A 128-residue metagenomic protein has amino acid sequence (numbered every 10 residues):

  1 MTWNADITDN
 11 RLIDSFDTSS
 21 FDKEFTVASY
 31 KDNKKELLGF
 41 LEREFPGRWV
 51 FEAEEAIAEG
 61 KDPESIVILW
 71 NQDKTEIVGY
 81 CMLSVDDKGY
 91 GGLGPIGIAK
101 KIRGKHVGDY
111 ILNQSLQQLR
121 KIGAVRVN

Functional and structural regions predicted by a protein language model:
M1-D22: Acyl-donor-binding surface of acyltransferase catalytic domains
N4-T8, Q72-K74, K101: Short loop segments at secondary-structure junctions
D22-L37: A short beta-loop-alpha structural element at the N-terminal edge of CoA-dependent acyl/N-acetyltransferase catalytic
L41: A conserved mid-domain beta-alpha-beta active-site/ligand-binding segment of alpha/beta enzyme cores
F45-A99: A conserved beta-strand-loop-helix scaffold within acyl/acetyltransferase catalytic domains
I102, H106-Q114: Conserved acetyl-CoA pyrophosphate-binding loop and the N-cap/start of the following alpha-helix in GNAT-like
L119-N128: Conserved GNAT acetyl-CoA-binding A-motif
